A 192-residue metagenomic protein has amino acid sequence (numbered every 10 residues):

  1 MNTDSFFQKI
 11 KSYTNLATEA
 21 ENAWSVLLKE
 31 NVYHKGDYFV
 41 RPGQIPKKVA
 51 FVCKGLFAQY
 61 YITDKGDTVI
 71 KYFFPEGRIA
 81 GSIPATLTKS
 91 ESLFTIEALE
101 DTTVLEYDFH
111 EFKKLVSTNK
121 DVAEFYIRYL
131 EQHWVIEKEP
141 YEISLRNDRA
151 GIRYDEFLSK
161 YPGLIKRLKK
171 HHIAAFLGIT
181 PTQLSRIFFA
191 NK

Functional and structural regions predicted by a protein language model:
M1-K29: Cyclic nucleotide-binding regulatory module and flanking cytosolic helices
K29, L56-Y61, T103-V104: Short beta-strand segments in beta-sandwich/barrel cores
D37-A98: Cyclic nucleotide-binding regulatory domains
Y60, S82-I83, K114-L115, F157 (+1 more regions): Residues that scaffold the ATP/ADP-binding catalytic core of kinase and kinase-like folds
G81, P140-R153: Short, Lys/Arg-enriched anionic-surface-contact patches
S92, E111-R146: A small-molecule sensor/coupling module
D148-K192: Phosphate-/nucleic-acid-contacting segments
